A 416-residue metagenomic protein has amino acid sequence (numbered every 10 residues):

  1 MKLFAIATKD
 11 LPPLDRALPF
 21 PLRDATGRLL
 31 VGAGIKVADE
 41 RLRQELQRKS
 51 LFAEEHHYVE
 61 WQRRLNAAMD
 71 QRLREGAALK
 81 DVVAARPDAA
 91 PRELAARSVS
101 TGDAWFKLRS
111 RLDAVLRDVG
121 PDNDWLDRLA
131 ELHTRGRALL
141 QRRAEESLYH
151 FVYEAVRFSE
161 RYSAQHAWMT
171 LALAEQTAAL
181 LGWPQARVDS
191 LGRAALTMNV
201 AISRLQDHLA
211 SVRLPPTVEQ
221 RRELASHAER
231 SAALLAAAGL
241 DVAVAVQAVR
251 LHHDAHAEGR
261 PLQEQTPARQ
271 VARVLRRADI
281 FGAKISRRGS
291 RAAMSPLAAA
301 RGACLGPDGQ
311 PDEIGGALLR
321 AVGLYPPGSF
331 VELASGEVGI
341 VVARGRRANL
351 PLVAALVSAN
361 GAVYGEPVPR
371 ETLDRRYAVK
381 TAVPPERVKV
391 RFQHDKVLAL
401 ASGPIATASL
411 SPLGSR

Functional and structural regions predicted by a protein language model:
M1-R128, A378, V383-R416: Membrane-cytosol interface segments
K36-E40, E337-A382: Low-complexity, glycine/alanine/valine/leucine- and proline-rich hydrophobic stretches
A38, P184, D241-V242, S295: Helix N-cap / loop-to-helix initiation motif
S50-R64, S290, G345-R346, A354-E366: Short, solvent-exposed cationic patches
K80-A225, A236-G239: Acidic/His-rich, divalent-metal-binding segments that scaffold phosphate/diphosphate chemistry
V188-P215, S231, V246-R260, L275-G282 (+1 more regions): His-Asp-centered metal-binding catalytic motifs of divalent-metal-dependent phosphohydrolases/nucleases
A195, L235-R276, S290-R291, G302-A348: Histidine/acidic-rich helix-loop-helix segments that form or flank divalent-metal centers in metalloenzyme catalytic
L224-A228, A268-S286, A293-G302: Active-site-proximal alpha-helical segments within enzyme catalytic domains
